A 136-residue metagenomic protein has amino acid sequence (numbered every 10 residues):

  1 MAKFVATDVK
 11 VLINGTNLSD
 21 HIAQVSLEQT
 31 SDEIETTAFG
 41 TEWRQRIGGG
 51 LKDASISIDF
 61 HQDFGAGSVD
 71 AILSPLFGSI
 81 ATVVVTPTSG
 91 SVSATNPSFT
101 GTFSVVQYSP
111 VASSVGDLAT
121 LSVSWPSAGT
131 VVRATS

Functional and structural regions predicted by a protein language model:
M1-F64, S98-S122: Solvent-exposed edge beta-strands and adjacent loop segments that serve as assembly or binding interfaces
A2-K3, T130-S136: Short hydrophobic/aromatic patches at helix-to-coil boundaries
K10, S68-V106: Short, acidic/charged, Gly/Pro-enriched secondary-structure junctions
T41-E42, I58, P87-V92, V115 (+1 more regions): Short C-terminal domain-edge/linker segments immediately following a structured domain
H61-A66, T130-V132: Acidic glycine-/aspartate-rich tracts in secreted/extracellular proteins
L118-R133: Short solvent-exposed strand/turn elements
